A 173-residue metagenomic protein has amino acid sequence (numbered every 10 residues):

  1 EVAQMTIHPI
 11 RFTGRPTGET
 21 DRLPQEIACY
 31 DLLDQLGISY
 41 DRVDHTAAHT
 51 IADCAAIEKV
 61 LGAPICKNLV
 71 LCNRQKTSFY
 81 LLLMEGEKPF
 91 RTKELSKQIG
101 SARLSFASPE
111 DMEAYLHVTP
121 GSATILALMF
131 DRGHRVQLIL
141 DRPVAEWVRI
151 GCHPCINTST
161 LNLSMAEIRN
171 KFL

Functional and structural regions predicted by a protein language model:
V2-L173: Extended, low-hydrophobicity, polar/charged segments
